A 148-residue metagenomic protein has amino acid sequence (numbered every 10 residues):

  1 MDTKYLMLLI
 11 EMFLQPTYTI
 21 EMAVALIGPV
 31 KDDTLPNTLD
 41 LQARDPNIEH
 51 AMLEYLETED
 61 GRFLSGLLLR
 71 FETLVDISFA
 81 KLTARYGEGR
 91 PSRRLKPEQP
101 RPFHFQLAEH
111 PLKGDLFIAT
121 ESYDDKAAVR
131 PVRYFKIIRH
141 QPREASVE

Functional and structural regions predicted by a protein language model:
M1-E98, A128-E148: Short helix/turn-capping signatures at newly exposed starts of structured segments
D60-G61, K113-D115, D125: Intrinsic-disorder/low-complexity loop/linker signature
R101-T120: Short, intrinsically disordered low-complexity segments
I118-V129: Short, exposed beta-strand-loop hairpins at the edges of beta-sheets in extracellular/periplasmic proteins
